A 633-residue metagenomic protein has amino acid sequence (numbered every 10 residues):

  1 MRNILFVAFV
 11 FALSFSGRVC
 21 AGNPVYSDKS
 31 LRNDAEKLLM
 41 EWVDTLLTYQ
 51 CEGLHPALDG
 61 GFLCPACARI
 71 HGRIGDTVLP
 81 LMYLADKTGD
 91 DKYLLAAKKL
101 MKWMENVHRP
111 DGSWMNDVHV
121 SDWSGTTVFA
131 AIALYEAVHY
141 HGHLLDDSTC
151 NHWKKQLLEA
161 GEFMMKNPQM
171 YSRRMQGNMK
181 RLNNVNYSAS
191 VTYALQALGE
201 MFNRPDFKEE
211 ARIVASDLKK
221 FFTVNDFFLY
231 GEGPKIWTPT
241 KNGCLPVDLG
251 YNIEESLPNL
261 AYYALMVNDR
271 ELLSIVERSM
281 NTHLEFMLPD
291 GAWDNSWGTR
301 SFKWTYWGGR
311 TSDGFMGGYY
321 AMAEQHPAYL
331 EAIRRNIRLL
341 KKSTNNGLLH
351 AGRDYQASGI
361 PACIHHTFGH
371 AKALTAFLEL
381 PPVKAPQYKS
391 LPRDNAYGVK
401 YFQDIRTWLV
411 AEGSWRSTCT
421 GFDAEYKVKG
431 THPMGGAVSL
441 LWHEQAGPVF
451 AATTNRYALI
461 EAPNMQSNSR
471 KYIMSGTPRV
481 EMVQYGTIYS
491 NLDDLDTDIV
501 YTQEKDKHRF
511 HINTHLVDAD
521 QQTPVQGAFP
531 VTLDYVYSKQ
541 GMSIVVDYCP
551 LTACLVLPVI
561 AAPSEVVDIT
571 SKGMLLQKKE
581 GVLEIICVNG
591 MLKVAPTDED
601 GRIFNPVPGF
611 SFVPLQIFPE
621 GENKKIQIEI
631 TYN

Functional and structural regions predicted by a protein language model:
M1-G22: Bacterial Sec-dependent N-terminal signal peptides
V19, N589-N633: Beta-strand-rich recognition/accessory modules
G22-D76, Y83-S113, L158, E162-M165: Low-complexity, Ser/Thr/Pro/Gly-enriched N-terminal "stalk/linker" regions
A68-G72, I132, E136, L158-Y397: Extracellular polysaccharide-recognition and catalytic grooves
V120-Y171: Well-ordered mid-protein domain cores that form the structural environment of catalytic cofactors
A362, K372-T552: Catalytic and substrate-binding regions of extracellular carbohydrate-active enzymes, especially polysaccharide lyases
L551-E565: Surface-exposed beta-strand/loop patches in extracellular or lumenal glycoproteins
A561-V588: Solvent-exposed beta-hairpin/edge-strand motifs
